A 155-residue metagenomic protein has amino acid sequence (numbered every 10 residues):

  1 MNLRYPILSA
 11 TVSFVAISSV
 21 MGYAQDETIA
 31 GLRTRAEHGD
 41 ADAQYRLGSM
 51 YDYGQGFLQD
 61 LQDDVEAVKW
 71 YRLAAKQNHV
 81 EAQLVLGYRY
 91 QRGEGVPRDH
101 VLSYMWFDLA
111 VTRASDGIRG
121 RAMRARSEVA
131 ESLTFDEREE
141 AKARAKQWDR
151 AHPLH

Functional and structural regions predicted by a protein language model:
S9-S18: Bacterial N-terminal signal peptides
D26-I29, R33, A41, Y45 (+2 more regions): Alpha-helical tetratricopeptide repeat
E37-D40, Y53-L58, Y71, K76-V80 (+3 more regions): Short helix-capping/linker turns of helical repeat alpha-solenoids
Y45, K69, L84, Y104-M105 (+1 more regions): TPR/TPR-like alpha-solenoid signature
R46-L58, V85-R92, A110, A125-S127: Hydrophobic face of amphipathic alpha-helices that form TPR/SEL1-like repeat modules and related alpha-solenoid
I118-H155: Terminal, low-structured helical/coil segments at or just beyond the last alpha-helical repeat
